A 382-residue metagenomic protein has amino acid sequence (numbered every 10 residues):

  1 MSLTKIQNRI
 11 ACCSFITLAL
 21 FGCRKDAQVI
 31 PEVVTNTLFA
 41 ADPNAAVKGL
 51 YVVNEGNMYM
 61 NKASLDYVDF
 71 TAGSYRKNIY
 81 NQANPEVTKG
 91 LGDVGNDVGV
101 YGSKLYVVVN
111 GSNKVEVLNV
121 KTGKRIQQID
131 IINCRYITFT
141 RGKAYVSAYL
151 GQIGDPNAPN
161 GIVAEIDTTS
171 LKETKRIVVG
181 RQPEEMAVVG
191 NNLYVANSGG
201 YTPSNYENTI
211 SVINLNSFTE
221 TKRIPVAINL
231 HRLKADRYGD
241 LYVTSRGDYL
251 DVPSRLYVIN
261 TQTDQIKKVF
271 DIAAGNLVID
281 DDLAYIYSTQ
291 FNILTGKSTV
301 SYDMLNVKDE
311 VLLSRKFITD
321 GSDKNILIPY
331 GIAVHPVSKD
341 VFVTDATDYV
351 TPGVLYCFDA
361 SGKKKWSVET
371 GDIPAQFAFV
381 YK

Functional and structural regions predicted by a protein language model:
S2, T17-L18: Helix-centric, low-specificity signal for extended rod-like, repetitive segments
S2-A11: Bacterial N-terminal signal peptides that target proteins for export
K5, R24-K382: Predominantly soluble domains enriched in secretory-pathway, periplasmic, or organellar proteins
A11-T17: Hydrophobic helical h-region of N-terminal Sec-dependent signal peptides in bacterial secretory/periplasmic proteins
L20-G22: C-terminal motif of bacterial Sec signal peptides marking the signal peptidase cleavage site
